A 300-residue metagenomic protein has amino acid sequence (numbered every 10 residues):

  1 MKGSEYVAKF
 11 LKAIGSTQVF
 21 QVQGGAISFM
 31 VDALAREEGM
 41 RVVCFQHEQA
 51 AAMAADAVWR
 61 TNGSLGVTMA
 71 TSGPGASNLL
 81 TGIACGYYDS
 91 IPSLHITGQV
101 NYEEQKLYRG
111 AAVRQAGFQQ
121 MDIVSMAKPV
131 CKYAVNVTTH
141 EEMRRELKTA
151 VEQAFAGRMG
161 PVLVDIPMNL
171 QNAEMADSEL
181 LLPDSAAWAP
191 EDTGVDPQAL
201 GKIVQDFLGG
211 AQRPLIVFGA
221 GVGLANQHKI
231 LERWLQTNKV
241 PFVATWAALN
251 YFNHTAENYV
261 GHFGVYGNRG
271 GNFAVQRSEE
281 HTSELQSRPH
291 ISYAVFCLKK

Functional and structural regions predicted by a protein language model:
M1-S283, S292: N-terminal alpha/beta PP-like core and its mobile active-site loop of ThDP/TPP-dependent enzymes
E284-K300: Positively charged, low-complexity/disordered segments
